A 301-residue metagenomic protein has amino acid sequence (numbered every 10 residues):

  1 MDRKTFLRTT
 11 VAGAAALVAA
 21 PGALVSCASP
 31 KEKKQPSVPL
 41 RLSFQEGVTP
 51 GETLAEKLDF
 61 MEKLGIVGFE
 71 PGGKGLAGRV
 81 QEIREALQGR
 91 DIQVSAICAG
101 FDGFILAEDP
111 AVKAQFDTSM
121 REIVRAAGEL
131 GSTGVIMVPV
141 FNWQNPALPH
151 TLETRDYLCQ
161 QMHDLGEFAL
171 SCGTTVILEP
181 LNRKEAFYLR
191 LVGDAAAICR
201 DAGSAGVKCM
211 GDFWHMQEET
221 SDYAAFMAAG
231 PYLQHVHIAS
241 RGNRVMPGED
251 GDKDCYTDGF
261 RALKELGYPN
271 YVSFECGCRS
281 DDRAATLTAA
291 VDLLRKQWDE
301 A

Functional and structural regions predicted by a protein language model:
D2-G22, C27-S43, T53-G65, G131-T133 (+1 more regions): Histidine-acidic metal/acid-base catalytic patches
T10-P21, K31-P36, L106-K208, A284: Active-site acidic/histidine proton-transfer and metal-coordination neighborhood in alpha/beta enzyme cores
L42-V48, P71-G75, A96-F101, M137-P139 (+4 more regions): A cross-domain feature marking catalytic cores of carbohydrate-active enzymes and several ubiquitous metabolic/repair
E46, P50, L58, I105 (+3 more regions): Generic anion/oxyanion-binding catalytic loop in active/binding sites
V48-P50, K74-G75, Q115, Y157 (+3 more regions): Residues that cap or flank secondary-structure elements
D59, R84-E85, R125, E167 (+2 more regions): Surface-exposed charge patches
E62, Q88, G128, L170 (+1 more regions): Anion (oxyanion) recognition and catalysis
V67, P71-G166, R244-M246, Y256 (+2 more regions): Structural motif corresponding to the early beta-alpha repeats
